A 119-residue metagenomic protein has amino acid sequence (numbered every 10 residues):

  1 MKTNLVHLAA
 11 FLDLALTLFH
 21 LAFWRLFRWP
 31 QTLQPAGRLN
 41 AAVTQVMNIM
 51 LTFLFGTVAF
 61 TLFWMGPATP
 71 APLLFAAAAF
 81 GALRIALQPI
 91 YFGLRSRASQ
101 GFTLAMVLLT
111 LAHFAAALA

Functional and structural regions predicted by a protein language model:
M1-N4, A119: Short, strongly hydrophobic alpha-helical membrane anchors
T3-N4, A36-A41, T69-F75, R95-A105: Non-cytosolic membrane-interface motifs at loop->transmembrane helix junctions
F11, A15-W24, R38-G66, F75-A82: Core segments of alpha-helical transmembrane spans in multipass integral membrane proteins
F23-Q34, L62-M65, Q88-R95: Perimembrane helix-loop junctions in membrane proteins
F55-M65, L94-V107: Juxtamembrane/interfacial segments around transmembrane helices
P67, A79-Q100, L118-A119: Membrane-helix boundary connector in multi-pass membrane proteins
L111-A119: Juxtamembrane boundary at the C-terminal end of a transmembrane helix
